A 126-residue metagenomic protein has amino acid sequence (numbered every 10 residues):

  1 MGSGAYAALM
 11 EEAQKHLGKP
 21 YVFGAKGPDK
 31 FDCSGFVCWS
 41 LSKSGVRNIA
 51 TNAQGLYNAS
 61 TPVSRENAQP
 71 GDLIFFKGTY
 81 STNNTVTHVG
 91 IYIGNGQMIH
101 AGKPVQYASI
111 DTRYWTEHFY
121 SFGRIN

Functional and structural regions predicted by a protein language model:
G4, A8, E12, D32-G35: Generic alpha-helical secondary structure signal
G4, E11, V46-R47, V63-R65 (+1 more regions): Aromatic- and glycine-rich peptidoglycan recognition patches
K15-P70: Catalytic cysteine-centered active-site loop
G18-V22, F76-T79, K103: A broad detector of the eukaryotic-type serine/threonine protein kinase catalytic domain
F31, F75-F76, M98: Aromatic-residue hotspot detector
Q69-D72, Y120: Conserved acidic residues
L73-F75, I91: Hydrophobic beta-strand signal
